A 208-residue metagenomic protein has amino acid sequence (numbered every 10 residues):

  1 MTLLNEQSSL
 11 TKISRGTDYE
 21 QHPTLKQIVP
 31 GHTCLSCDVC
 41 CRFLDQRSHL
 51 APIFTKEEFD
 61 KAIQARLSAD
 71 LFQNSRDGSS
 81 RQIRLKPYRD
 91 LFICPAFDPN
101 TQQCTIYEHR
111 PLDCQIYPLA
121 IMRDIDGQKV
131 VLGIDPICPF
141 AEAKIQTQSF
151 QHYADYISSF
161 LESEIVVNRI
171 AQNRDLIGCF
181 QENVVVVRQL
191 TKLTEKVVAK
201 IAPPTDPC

Functional and structural regions predicted by a protein language model:
M1-C208: Short loop/turn segments that flank or connect secondary-structure elements
